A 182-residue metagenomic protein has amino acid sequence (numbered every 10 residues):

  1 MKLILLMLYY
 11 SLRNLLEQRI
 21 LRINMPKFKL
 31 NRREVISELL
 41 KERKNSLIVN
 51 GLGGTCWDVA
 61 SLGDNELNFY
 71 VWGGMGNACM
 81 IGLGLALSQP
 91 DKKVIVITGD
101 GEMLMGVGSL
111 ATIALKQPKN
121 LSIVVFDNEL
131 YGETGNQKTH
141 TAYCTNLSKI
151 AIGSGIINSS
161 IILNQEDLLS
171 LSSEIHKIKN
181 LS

Functional and structural regions predicted by a protein language model:
M1, Y9, K29-S37, E42 (+1 more regions): Thiamine diphosphate
M1-L8, L12-I23: Cationic, amphipathic, low-complexity alpha-helical segments enriched in hydrophobics plus arginine/proline
L12-L16, L52-C56, N128-L130: Glycine-rich beta-alpha junction loops
R13, L21, M25-R43, L47-L52: Small-residue-rich anion-binding loops in enzyme active sites
S46-N65: Acidic-glycine-rich active-site phosphate/pyrophosphate-binding loop
